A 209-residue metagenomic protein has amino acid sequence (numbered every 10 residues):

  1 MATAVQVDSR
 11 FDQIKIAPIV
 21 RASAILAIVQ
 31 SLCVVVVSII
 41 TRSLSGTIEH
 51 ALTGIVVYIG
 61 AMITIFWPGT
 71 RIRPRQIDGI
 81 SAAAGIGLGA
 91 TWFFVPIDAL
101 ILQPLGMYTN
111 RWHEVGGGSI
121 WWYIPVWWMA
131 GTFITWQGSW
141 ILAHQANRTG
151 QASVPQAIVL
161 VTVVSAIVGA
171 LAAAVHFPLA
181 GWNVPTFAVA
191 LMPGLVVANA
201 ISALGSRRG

Functional and structural regions predicted by a protein language model:
A2-G89, F93-G209: Juxtamembrane/disordered regions of integral membrane proteins
